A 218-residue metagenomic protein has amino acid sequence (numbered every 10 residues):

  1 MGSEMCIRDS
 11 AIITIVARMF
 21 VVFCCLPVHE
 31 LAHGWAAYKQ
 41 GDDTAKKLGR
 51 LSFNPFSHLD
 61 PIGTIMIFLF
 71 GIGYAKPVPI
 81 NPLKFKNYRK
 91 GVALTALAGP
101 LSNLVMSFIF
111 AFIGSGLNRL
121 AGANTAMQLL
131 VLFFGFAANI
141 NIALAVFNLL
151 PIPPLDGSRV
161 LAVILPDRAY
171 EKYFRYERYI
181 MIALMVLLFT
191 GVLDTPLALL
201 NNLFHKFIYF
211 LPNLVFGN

Functional and structural regions predicted by a protein language model:
S3, R8-N218: Hydrophobic transmembrane alpha-helices and their immediate loop junctions in multi-pass integral membrane proteins
